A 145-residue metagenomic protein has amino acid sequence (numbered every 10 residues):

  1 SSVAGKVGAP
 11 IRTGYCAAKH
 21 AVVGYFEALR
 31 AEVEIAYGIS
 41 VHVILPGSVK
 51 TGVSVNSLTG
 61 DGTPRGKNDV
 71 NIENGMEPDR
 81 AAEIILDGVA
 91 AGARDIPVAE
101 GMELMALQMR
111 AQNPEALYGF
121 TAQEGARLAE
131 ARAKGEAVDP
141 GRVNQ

Functional and structural regions predicted by a protein language model:
S2: Residue(s) in the substrate-gating loop at a strand-loop-helix junction that position the organic substrate next
V7, A28-I39: Active-site-adjacent segment of SDR/Rossmann-fold oxidoreductases
V7-G14: Active-site loop immediately N-terminal to the catalytic Tyr-X3-Lys motif of short-chain dehydrogenase/reductase
A18: Active-site helix of classical SDR
A21, Y25-V33, I44: Hydrophobic alpha-helix immediately C-terminal to the catalytic Tyr-X-X-X-Lys motif of short-chain
E34-G101: SDR active-site lid
D95-Y118: Terminal hydrophobic/aromatic helix or amphipathic segment near a protein terminus
L117-Q145: Non-catalytic terminal and boundary segments that flank Rossmann-like NAD(P)-dependent oxidoreductase
